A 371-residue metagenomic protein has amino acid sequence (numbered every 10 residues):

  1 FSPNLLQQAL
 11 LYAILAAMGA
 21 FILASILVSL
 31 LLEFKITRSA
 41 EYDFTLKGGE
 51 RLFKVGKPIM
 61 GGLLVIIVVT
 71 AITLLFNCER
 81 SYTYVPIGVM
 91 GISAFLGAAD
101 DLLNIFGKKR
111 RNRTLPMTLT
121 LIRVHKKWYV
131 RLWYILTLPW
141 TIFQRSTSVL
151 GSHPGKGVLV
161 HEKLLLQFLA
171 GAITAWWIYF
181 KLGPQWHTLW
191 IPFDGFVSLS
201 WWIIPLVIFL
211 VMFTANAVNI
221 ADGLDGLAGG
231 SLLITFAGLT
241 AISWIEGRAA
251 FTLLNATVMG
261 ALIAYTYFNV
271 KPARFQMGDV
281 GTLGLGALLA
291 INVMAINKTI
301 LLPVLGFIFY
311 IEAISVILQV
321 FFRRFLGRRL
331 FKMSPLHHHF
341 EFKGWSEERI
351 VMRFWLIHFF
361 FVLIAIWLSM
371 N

Functional and structural regions predicted by a protein language model:
F1-Q276, V280-I311: "…together with the soluble PPM/PP2C metallo-phosphatase catalytic core" -> "…together with the soluble PPM/PP2C
L11-I14, S39, L199, V320-F322 (+2 more regions): A short, structure-level motif marking secondary-structure boundaries and short turns
R38-Y42, E347-M352: Short, surface-exposed acidic
G223-I234, R328-V351: Solvent-exposed interhelical
M294-A295, V320-R323, H339-F342: Short basic/hydrophobic patches in alpha-helices and adjacent helix-turn junctions that form amphipathic surface motifs
A313-M333: Juxtamembrane non-transmembrane "cap" segments at the membrane-aqueous interface of multi-pass membrane proteins
E348-L368: Final/C-terminal transmembrane alpha-helix of multipass membrane proteins
